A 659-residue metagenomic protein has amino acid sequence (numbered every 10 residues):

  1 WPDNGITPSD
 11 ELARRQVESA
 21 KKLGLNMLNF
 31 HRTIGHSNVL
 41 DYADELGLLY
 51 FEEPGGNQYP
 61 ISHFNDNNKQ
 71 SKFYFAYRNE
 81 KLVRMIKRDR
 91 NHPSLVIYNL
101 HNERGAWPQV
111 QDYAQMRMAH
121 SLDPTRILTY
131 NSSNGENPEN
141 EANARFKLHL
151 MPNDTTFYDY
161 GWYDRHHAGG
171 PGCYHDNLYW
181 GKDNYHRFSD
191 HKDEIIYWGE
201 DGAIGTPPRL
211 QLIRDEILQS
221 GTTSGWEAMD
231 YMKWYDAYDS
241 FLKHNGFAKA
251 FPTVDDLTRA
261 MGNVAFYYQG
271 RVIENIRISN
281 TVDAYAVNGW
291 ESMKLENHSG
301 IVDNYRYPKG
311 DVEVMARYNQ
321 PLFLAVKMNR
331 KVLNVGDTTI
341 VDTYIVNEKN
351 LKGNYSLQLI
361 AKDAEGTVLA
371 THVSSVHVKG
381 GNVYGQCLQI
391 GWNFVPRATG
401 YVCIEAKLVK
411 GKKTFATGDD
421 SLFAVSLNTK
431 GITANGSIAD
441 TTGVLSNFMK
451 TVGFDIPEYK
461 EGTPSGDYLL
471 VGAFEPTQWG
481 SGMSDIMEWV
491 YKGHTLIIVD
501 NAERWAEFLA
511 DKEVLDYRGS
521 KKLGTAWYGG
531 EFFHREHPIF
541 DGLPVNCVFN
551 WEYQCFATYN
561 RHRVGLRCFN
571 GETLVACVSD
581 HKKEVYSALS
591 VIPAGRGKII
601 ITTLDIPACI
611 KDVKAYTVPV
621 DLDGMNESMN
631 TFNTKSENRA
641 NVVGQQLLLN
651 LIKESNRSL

Functional and structural regions predicted by a protein language model:
W1-A20, D41, L422-G431: N-terminal carbohydrate-binding accessory modules
L12-H31, H36, F448, V452-P457: Catalytic domains of carbohydrate-active enzymes, especially glycoside hydrolases
R14, M27-E291, E296-D303: Substrate-binding/catalytic cleft of secreted carbohydrate-active enzymes, primarily glycoside hydrolases
L122, I273, S279, V287-K349 (+1 more regions): Aromatic-rich peripheral "rim/lid" segments of glycoside hydrolase catalytic domains that contact and position glycan
S299-G300, R306, T338, Y344 (+5 more regions): Extracellular ligand-binding/catalytic regions of CAZymes and related secreted enzymes and adhesion modules
D337-V378, Q386-I390, Y401-K410: Beta-strand-rich binding/interaction modules
T399-K407, G411-G472, D500-A502, D516-G529 (+1 more regions): Aromatic-Pro/Gly-enriched surface loop or interdomain linker that acts as a lid/target-recognition segment
E475-F556, V643: A glycine-rich, often tryptophan-bearing local segment used as a flexible ligand/cofactor-contacting loop or short
